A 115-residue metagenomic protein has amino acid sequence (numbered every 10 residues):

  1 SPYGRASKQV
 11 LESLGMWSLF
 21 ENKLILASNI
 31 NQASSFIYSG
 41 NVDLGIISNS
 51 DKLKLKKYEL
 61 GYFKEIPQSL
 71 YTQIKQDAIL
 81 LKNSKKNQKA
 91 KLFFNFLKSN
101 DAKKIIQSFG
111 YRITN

Functional and structural regions predicted by a protein language model:
S1-N115: Exported/periplasmic ABC-transporter solute-binding proteins
